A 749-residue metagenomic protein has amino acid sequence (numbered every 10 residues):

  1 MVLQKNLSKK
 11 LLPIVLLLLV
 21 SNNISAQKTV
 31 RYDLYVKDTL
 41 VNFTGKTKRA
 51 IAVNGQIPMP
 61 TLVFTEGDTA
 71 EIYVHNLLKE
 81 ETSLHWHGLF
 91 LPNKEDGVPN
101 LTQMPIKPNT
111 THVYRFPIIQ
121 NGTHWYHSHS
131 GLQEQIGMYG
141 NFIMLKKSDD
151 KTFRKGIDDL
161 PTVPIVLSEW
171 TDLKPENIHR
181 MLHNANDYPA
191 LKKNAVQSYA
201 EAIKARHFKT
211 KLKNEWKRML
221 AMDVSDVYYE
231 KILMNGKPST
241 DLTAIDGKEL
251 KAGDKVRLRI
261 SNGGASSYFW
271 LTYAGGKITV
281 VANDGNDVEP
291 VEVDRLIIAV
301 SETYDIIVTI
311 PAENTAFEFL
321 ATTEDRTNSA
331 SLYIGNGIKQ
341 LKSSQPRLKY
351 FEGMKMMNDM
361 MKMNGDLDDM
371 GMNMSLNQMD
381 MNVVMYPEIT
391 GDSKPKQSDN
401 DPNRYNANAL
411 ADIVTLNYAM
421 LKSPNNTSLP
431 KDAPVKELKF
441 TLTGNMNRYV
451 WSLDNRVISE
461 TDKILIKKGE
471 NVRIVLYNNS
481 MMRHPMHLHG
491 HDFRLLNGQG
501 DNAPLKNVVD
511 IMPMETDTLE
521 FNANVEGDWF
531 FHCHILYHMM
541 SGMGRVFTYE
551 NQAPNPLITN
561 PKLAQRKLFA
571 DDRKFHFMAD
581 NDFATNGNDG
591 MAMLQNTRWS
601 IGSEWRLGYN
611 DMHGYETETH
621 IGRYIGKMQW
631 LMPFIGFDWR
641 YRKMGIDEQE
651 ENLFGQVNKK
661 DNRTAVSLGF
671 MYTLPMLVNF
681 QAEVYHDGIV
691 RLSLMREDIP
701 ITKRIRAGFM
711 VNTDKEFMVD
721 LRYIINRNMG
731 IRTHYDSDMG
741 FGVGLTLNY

Functional and structural regions predicted by a protein language model:
V20-S21: N-terminal signal peptide c-region/cleavage motif recognized by signal peptidases
Q27-V300, K339-S343, L348-M379, D517-E520 (+2 more regions): Histidine-centered copper-binding motifs that mark active-site loops of extracellular/periplasmic copper enzymes
G97-P99, L453, D501, G614-T619 (+4 more regions): Outer-membrane beta-barrel translocator domains and adjoining extracellular loop/strand segments of Gram-negative
L182-H183, N551-D611, K643, T664-L668 (+1 more regions): Outer-membrane beta-barrel initiation region
A274-D287, N455-I458, N479-K506, Y537-H538 (+1 more regions): Active/binding-pocket-proximal capping segment
D305, R473, T518, D589-M591 (+6 more regions): Membrane-embedded beta-strand positions in outer-membrane beta-barrel channels/transporters
F575-A584, R598-N610, T617-T619, L631-Y641 (+6 more regions): Transmembrane beta-strand segments that form the barrel wall of outer-membrane beta-barrel proteins
V719-Y723, S737-Y749: Outer-membrane beta-barrel "beta-signal"
